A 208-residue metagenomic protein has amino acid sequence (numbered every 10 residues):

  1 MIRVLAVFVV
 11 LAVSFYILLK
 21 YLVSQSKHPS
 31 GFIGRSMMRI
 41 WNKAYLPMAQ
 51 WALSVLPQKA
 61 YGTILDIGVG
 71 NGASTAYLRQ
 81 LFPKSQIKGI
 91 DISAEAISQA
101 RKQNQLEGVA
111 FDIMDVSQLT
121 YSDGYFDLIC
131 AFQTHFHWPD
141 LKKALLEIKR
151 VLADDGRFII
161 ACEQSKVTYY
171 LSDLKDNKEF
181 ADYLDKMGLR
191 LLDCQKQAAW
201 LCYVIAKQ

Functional and structural regions predicted by a protein language model:
S26-L46: Class I SAM-dependent methyltransferase Rossmann-like catalytic core, especially the SAM/SAH-binding loop
K43-A60: Conserved alpha-helix/loop element of class I SAM-dependent methyltransferases that forms part of the SAM/SAH-binding
L65-Q118: Class I SAM-dependent methyltransferase SAM/SAH-binding core
S117-I129: A short acidic, Gly/Pro-enriched loop at the edge of an enzyme's catalytic core that lines a small-molecule cofactor
L128-D140: A short SAM/SAH-binding and catalytic strip from SAM-dependent methyltransferases
K142-D154: A short glycine-rich, Lys/Arg-flanked "PGG" loop and its adjoining helix->strand segment in the class I
G156-E163: Conserved beta-strand signature within the Rossmann-like core of class I S-adenosyl-L-methionine
K196-Q208: Core SAM-dependent methyltransferase catalytic element
